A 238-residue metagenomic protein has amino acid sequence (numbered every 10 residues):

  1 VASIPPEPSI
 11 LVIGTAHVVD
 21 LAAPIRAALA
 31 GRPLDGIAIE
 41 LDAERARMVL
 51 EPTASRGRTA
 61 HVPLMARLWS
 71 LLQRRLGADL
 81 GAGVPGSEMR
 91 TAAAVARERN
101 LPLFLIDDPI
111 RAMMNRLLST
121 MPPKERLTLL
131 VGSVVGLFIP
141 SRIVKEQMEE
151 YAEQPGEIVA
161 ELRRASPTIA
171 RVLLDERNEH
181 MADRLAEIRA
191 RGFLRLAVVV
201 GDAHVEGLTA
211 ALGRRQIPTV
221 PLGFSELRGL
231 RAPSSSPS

Functional and structural regions predicted by a protein language model:
V1-S238: Compositional signal for N-terminal targeting/processing segments
